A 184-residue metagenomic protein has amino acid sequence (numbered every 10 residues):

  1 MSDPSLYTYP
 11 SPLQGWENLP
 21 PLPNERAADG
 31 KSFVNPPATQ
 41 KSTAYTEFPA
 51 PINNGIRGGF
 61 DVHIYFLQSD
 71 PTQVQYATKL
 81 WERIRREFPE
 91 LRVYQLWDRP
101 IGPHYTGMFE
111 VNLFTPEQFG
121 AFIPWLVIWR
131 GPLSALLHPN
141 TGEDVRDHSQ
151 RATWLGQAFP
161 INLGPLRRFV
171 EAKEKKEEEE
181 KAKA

Functional and structural regions predicted by a protein language model:
S2-A184: Long, contiguous binding/interaction regions
